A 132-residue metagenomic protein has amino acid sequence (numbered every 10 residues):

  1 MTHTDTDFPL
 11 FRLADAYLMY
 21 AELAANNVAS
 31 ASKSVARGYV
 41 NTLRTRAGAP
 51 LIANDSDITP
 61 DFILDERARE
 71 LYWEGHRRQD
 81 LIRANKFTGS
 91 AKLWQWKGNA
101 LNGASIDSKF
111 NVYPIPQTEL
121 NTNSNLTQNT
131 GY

Functional and structural regions predicted by a protein language model:
M1-H3, Y20: Intrinsically disordered, low-complexity segments used for protein-protein interactions
H3, D7-F8, R44, I52-Y132: Long, intrinsically disordered, low-complexity segments
F8-L43, P60-E74: Extended, hydrophobic/aromatic-rich amphipathic alpha-helical segments that build helical scaffolds
